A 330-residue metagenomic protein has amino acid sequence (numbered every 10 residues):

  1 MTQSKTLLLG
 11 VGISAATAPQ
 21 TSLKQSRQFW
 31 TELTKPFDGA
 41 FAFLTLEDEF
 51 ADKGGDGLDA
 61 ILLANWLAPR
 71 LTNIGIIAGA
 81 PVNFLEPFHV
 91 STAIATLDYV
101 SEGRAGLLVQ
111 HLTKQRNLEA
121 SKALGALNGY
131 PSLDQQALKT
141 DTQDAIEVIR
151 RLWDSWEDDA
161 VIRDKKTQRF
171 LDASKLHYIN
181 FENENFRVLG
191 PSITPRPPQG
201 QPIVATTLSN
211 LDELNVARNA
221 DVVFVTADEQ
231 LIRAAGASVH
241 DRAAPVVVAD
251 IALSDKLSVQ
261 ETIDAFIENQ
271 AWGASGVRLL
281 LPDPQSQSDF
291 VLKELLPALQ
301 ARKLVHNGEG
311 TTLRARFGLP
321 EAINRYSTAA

Functional and structural regions predicted by a protein language model:
M1-K24, N73-G75, Q115-L127, K175 (+3 more regions): N-terminal small/glycine-rich loop or linker at the start of catalytic domains across soluble metabolic enzymes
M1-L71, Q201-P202, N219-V222, T311-T312 (+1 more regions): N-terminal beta1-alpha1-beta2 module of alpha/beta enzyme domains
M1-Q3, T34-D38, A64-T72, D98-E102 (+3 more regions): Acidic (Asp/Glu)-rich catalytic clusters
K5-I13, A42-L46, I74-A80, G103-Q110 (+4 more regions): Hydrophobic faces of well-ordered beta-strands that scaffold small-molecule active sites in alpha/beta enzyme cores
T21-F37, V90-A93, T206-N219, L257-Q270: Short, acidic/polar
D38-I61, A227-I232, R278-K293: Glycine-rich, proline-tolerant flexible connector loops at the mouths of alpha/beta enzymes
A93-I94, V100-N219: Internal, glycine-rich beta/alpha segment that forms the wall or movable "lid" of small-molecule/cofactor binding
E119-Y130, D134-A137, D144-R151, A234-V239 (+1 more regions): C-terminal helical cap(s) of enzyme catalytic domains, especially alpha/beta-barrels
